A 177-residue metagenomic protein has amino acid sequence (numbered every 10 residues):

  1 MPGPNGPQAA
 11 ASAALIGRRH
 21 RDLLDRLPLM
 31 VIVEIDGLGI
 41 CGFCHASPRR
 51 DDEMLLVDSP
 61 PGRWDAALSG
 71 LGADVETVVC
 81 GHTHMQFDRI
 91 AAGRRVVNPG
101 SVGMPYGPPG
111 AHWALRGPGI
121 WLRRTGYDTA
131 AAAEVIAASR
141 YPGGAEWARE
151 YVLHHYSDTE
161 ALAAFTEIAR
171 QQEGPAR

Functional and structural regions predicted by a protein language model:
M1-E34, L38-I40, R50, M54-D74 (+1 more regions): Active-site neighborhood of divalent metal-dependent phosphoester bond hydrolases
M30-I32, F43, D88, W113-L115: Conserved hydrophobic/aromatic beta-strand scaffold that supports enzyme active sites
I35, H45, R124-G126: Short, structured patches in soluble enzyme cores that scaffold and shape functional sites
G39, E76, A92-R94: Conserved catalytic motifs of the protein kinase core domain
C44, T77-H84, V96-G100: Active-site neighborhood of phospho(di)ester-bond hydrolases with catalytic His/Asp-centered motifs
R49-D51, V78-I90, M104-P109: Active-site environment of divalent metal-dependent phosphoester hydrolases
D74-T77, W121: Short active-site oxyanion
I90-R177: Acidic, His/Gly-rich catalytic cores of divalent-metal-dependent hydrolytic chemistry
